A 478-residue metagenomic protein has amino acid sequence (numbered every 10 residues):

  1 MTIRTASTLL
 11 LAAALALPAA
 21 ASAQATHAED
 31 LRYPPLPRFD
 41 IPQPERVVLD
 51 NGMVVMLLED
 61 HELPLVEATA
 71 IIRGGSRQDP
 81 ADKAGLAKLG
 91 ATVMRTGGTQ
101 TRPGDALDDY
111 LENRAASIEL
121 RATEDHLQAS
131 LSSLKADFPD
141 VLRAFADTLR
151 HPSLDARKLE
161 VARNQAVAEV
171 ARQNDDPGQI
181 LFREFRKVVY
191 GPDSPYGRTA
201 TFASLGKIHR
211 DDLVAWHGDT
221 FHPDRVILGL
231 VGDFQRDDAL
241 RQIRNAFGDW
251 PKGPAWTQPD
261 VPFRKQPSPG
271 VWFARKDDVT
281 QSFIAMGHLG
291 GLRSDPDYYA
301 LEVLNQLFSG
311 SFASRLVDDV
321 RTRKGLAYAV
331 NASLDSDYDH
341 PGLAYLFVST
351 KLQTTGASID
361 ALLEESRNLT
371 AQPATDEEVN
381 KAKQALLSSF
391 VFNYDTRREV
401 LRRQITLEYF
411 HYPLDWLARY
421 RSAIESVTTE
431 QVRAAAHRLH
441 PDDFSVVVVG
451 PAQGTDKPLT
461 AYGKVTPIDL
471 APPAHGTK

Functional and structural regions predicted by a protein language model:
Q24-P37, I227-G232, S349, E377-K478: C-terminal regions of mature proteins
A25, D30-R32, Y190-P192, Y196 (+2 more regions): An aromatic/glycine/proline-enriched structural segment found at the starts of mature extracellular/organellar domains
A25-H27, R102, A106-W216, P262 (+2 more regions): Acidic/histidine-enriched segments that form metal/cofactor-coordinating and catalytic pocket/exosite environments
H27-V47, E169, K187-V226, Q258-F263 (+4 more regions): Histidine-acidic residue clusters that define the catalytic metal-binding segment of zinc metallopeptidase domains
E67-S132, G197-T199, S311-L326, Y338: M16/MPP (pitrilysin/insulinase) zinc-metallopeptidase core fold and M16-derived inactive scaffolds
T96-R102, S132-R163, S311, D335-N393 (+2 more regions): M16/insulysin-pitrilysin zinc metalloprotease superfamily fold
Q165-E184, P262-Q281, R321-A329, P341 (+2 more regions): Short acidic/His-enriched helical or mixed secondary-structure segments at domain edges of catalytic enzymes and some
R183, R210-A246, P441-S445: Non-catalytic, conformational "gating/processing" segments within enzyme and secreted inhibitor domains
